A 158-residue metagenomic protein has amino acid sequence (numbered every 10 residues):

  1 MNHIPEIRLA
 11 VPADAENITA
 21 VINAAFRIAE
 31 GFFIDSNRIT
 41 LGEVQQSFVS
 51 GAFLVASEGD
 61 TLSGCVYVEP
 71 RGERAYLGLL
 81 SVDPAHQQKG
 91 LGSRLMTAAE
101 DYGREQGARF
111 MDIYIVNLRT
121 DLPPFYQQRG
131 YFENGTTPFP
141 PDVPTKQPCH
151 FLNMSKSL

Functional and structural regions predicted by a protein language model:
I4-E6: Extreme N-terminal starter segment of soluble prokaryotic enzymes
L9-A15, T19-A85, M96-A98, Y102 (+2 more regions): Acetyl-CoA-dependent GNAT
V82, V116-N117: Short amphipathic helical patch at the helix-1/turn junction of helix-turn-helix
G90-G92: Conserved G/P- and acidic residue-centered "switch" motifs that form tight phosphate/ATP-binding loops in soluble
L95, R119-L122: Conserved short alpha-helix immediately C-terminal to the canonical SAM/SAH-binding motif I of Rossmann-like
G103-I115: Conserved GNAT acetyl-CoA-binding A-motif
D112-V116, P123, Q127, F132-C149: Conserved catalytic-core motifs of GNAT/GCN5-like acyltransferases
K146-L158: Terminal substrate-recognition subdomain of acyl/acetyltransferases
